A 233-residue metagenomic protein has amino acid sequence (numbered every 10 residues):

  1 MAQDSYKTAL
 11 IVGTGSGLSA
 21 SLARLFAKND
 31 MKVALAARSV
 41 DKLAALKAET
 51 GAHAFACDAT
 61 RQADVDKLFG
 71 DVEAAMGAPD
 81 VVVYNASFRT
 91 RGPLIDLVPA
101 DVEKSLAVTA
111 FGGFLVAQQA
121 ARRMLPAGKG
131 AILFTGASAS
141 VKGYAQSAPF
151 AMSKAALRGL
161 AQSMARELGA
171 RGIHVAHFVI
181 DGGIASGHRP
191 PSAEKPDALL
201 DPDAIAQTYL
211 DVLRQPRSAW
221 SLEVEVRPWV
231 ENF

Functional and structural regions predicted by a protein language model:
Y6-K7, A78-P79, P93, M124-A137 (+1 more regions): Active-site loop of short-chain dehydrogenase/reductase
G15-S16: Conserved glycine-rich cofactor-binding loop
E49-A63: Rossmann-fold cofactor-recognition segment
P93-L94, D101-L106: Substrate-binding pocket helix/loop in short-chain dehydrogenase/reductase
A117-Q118, Q162: A short, exposed helix-loop element centered on a Lys and neighboring polar residues
A131-A156, A161-Q162, R166-G169, I184: Catalytic loop of short-chain dehydrogenase/reductase
A170-F178, G182-A185, P191-F233: C-terminal helical subdomain
